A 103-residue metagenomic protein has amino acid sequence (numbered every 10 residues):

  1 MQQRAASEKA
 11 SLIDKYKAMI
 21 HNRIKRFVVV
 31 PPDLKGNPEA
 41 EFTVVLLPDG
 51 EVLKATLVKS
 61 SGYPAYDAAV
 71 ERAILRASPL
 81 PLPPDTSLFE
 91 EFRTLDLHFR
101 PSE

Functional and structural regions predicted by a protein language model:
M1-I13: Intrinsically disordered, low-complexity, charge-biased segments
M1-R4, R26, V30, V58: General structural signal for alpha-helix termini and helix-helix connectors
A5, V29-K35, E71-E103: Short, positively biased Gly/Pro-containing turn/loop motifs at secondary-structure boundaries
S11-R26, L47-L88: A short, well-structured alpha-helical segment
G36-A40: Short, small/polar residue-rich loop motifs at catalytic or cofactor-binding pockets
E41-T43, K54-T56, D96-H98: Beta-strand secondary-structure signal
V45-D49, R100-S102: Short beta-strand micro-motifs enriched in acidic
